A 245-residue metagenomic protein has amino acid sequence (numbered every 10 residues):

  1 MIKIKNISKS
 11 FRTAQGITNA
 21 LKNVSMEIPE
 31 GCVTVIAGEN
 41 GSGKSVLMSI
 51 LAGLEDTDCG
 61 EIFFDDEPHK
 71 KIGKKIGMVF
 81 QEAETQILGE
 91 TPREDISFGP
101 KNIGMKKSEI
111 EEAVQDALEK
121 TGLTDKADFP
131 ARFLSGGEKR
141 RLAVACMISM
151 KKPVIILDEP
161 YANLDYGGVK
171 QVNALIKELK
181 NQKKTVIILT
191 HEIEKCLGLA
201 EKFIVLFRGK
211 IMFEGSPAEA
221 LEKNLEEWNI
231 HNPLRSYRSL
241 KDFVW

Functional and structural regions predicted by a protein language model:
M1, S10-N23: A short, flexible loop at the N-terminus of ABC-type nucleotide-binding domains that lies
A52: Helix-to-loop junction immediately C-terminal to a conserved catalytic motif
S108-K126: Conserved ABC ATPase "signature" region
P130-L134, E138: Conserved ABC ATPase signature
I155-D158: Catalytic Walker B motif of ABC-type/P-loop ATPase nucleotide-binding domains
T190-H191: H-loop/switch region of ABC-family ATPase nucleotide-binding domains
E222-W245: ABC ATPase nucleotide-binding domains
